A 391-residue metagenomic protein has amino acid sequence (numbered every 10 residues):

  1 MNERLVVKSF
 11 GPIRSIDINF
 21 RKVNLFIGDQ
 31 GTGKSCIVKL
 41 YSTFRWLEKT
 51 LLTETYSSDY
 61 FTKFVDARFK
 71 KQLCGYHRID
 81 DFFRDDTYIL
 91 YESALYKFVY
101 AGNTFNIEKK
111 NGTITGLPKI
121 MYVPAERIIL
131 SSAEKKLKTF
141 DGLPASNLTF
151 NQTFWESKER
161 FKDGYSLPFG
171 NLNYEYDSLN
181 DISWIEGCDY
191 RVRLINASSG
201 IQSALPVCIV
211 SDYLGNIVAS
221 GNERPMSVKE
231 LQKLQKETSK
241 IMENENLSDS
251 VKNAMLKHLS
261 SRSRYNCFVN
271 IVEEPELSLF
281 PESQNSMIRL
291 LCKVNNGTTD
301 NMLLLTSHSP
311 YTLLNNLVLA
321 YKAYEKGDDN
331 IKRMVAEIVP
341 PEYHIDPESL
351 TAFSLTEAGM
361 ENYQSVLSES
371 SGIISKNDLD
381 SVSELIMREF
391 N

Functional and structural regions predicted by a protein language model:
M1-S178, H258-L259, G297-D300, T312-L313 (+4 more regions): P-loop NTPase switch/coupling surface
E92, K97, M121, E126-Y265: Extended helical coiled-coil dimerization/tether regions that scaffold and oligomerize large DNA-maintenance assemblies
N266-C267, T299-L304: Loop/turn-to-beta-strand initiation segments
V269-I271: Walker B motif beta-strand of ABC-family P-loop ATPases
E273-P275: Walker B catalytic acidic pair
F280-P281: Conserved D-loop-proximal element of ABC-family nucleotide-binding domains
S286-L291: Conserved hydrophobic alpha-helix in the ABC-type ATPase nucleotide-binding domain
T306-H308: H-loop/switch region of ABC-family ATPase nucleotide-binding domains
